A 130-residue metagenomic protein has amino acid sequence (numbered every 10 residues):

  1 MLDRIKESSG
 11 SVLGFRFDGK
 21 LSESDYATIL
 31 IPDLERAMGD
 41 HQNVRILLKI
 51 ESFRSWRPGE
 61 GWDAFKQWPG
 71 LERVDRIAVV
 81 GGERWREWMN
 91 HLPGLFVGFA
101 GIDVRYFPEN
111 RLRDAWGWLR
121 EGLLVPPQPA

Functional and structural regions predicted by a protein language model:
L2-A130: Amphipathic, Lys/Arg-enriched alpha-helical "gate/interface" segment within cytosolic domains that mediates
